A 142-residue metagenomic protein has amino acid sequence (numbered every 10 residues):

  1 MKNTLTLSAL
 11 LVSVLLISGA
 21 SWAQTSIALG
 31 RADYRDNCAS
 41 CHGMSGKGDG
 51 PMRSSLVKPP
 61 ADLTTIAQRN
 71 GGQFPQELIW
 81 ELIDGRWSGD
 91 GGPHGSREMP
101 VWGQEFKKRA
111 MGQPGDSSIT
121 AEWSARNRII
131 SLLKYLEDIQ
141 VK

Functional and structural regions predicted by a protein language model:
M1-A9: Bacterial N-terminal signal peptides that target proteins for export
T25-S26, R31-K58, R69-Q73, D84-P100 (+1 more regions): Periplasmic/extracellular electron-transfer cofactor-ligation site, primarily the c-type cytochrome heme-c attachment
V57-T64, G112-D116: Short glycine/proline- and charge-enriched loop/turn segments that cap or connect secondary-structure elements
T64-R69, S118-E122: Second-shell loop/turn segments in exported
L78-L82, G95-K142: C-terminal capping alpha-helices of c-type cytochrome domains
